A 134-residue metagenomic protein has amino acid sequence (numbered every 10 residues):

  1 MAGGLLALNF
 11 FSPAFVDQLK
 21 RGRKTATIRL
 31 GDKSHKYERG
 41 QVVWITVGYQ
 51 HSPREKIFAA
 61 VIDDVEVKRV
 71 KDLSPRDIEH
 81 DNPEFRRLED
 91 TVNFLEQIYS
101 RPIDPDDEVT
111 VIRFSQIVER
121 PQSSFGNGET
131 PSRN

Functional and structural regions predicted by a protein language model:
A2-N134: Structured alpha/beta reader/binder surfaces that contact nucleic acids or chromatin modification marks
